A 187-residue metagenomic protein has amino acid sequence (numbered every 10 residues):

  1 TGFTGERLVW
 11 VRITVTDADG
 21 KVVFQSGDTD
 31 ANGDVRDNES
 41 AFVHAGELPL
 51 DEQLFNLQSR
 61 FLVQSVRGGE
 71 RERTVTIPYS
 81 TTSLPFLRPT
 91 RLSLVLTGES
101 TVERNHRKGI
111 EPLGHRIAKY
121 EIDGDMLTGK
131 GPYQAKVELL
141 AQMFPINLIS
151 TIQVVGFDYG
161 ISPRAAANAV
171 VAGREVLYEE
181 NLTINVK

Functional and structural regions predicted by a protein language model:
T1-K187: Short, conserved sequence motifs used for protein processing/export or organelle targeting and for catalysis
